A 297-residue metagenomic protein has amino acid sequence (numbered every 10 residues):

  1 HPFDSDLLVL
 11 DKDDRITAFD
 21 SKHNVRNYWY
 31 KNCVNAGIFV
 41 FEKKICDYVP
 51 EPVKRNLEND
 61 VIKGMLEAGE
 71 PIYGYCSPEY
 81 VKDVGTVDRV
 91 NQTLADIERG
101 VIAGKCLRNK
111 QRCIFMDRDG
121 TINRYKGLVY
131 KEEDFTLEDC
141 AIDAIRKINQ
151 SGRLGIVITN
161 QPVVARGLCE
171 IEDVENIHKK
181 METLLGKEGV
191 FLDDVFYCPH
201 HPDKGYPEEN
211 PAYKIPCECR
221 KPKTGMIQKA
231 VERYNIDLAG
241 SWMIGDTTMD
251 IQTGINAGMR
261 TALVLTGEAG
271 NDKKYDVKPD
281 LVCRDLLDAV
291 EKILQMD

Functional and structural regions predicted by a protein language model:
P2, K12-I102: Catalytic-core segments of class I nucleotidyltransferases/pyrophosphorylases that form NMP-activated intermediates
L8, D14, E42, T159 (+3 more regions): Residue-level signal for inorganic ion chemistry
P50-V53, E133-D134, G167-E172: Short, solvent-exposed loop/turn segments at secondary-structure boundaries
Q111-I156: Active-site neighborhood of HAD-like aspartate-dependent phosphohydrolases
A141, I145-L184, F191-G205, G254: Substrate-recognition element of Asp-dependent hydrolases with the DxDx(T/V) motif
N210-A212, E218-I251: Conserved Lys-Pro-Asp/Glu-containing loop-to-beta segment of HAD-superfamily phosphomonoesterases, centered on
W242-L281: Acidic, Mg2+-coordinating phosphoryl-transfer loop and its flanking beta/alpha structural elements, shared across
D280-A289: Short acidic-hydrophobic, aromatic-tinged amphipathic segments that line or gate anion-handling sites
